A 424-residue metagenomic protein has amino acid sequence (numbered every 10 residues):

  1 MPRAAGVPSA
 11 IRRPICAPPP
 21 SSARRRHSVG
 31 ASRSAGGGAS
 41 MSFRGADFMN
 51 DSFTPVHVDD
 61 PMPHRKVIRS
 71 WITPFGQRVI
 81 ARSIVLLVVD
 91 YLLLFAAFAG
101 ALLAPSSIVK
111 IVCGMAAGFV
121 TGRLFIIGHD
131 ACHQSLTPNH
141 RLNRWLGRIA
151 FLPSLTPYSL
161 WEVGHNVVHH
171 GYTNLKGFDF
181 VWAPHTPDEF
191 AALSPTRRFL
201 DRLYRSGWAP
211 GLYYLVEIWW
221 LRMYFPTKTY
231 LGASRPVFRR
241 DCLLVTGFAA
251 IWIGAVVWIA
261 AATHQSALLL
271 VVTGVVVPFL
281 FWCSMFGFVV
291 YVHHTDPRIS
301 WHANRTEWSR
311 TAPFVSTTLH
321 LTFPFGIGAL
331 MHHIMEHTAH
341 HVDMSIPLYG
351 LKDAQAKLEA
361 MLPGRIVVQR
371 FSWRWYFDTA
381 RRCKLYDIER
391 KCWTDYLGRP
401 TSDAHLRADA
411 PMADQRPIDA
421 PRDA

Functional and structural regions predicted by a protein language model:
A5-A31: Conserved beta-strand-loop-alpha-helix hinge in the C-terminal portion of ABC ATPase nucleotide-binding domains
V29, R33-D47: Short, Lys/Arg-enriched N-terminal segments with co-localized hydrophobic residues within the first ~10-30 amino acids
S42-V67, A209-R222: Short, charged cytosolic
F53, W71-T73, P297-W301, D353 (+2 more regions): Polar-ligand-bearing catalytic/cofactor-coordination segments of membrane-embedded or membrane-tethered inner-membrane
R69-R78, L231, A354: Cytosolic juxtamembrane amphipathic/interface segments immediately preceding and feeding into a transmembrane helix
Q77-L124, S154-T156, D201-I218, S234-V289: Alpha-helical bilayer-embedded segments of polytopic membrane proteins, i.e., transmembrane/intramembrane helices
T121-G128, C132-C242, R298-K384, I388: Membrane-embedded catalytic scaffold of the fatty acid hydroxylase/desaturase
C383-A424: C-terminal regulatory/interaction regions
